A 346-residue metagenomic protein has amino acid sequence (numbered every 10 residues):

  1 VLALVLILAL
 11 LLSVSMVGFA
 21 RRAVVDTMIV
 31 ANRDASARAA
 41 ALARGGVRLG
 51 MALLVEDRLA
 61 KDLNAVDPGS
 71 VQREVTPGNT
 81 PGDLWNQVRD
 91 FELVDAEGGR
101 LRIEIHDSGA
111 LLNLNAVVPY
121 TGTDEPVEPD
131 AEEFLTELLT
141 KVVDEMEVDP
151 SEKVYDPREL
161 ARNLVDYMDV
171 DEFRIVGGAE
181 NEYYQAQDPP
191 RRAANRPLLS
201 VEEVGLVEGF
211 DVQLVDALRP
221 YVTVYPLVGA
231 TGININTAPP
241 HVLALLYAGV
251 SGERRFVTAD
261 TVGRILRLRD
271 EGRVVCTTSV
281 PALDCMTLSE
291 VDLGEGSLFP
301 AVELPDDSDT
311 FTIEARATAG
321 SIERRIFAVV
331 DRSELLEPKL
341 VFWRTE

Functional and structural regions predicted by a protein language model:
V1-E346: Compositionally biased linear targeting/interaction segments
